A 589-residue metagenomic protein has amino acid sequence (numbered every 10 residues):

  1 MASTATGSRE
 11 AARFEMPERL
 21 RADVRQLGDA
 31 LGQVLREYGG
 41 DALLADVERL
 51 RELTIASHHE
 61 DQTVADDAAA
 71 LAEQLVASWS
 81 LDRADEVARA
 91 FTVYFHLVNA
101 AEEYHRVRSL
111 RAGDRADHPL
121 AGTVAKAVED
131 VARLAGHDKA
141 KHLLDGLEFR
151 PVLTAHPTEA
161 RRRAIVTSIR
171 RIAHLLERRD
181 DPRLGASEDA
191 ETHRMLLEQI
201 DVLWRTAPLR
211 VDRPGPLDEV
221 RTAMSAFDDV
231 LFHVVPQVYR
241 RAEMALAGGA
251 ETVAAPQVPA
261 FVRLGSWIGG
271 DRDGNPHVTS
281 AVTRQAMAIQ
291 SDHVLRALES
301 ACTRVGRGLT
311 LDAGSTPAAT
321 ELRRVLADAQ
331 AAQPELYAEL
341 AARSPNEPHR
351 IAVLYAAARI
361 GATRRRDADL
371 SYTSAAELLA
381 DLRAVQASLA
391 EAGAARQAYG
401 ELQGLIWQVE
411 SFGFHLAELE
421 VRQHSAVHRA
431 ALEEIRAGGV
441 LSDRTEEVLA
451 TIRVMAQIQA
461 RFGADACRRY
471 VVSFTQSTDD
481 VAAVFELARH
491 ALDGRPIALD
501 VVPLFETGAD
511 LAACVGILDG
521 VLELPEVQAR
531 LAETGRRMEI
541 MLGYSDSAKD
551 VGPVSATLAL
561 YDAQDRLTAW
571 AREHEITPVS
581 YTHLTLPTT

Functional and structural regions predicted by a protein language model:
M1-A437, R444, L499: Often metal-dependent polyanion-binding catalytic scaffolds in large enzymes
G32, L567-A571: Hydrophobic cores of alpha-helical transmembrane segments in multi-pass integral membrane proteins
G265, G270, T279-A281, L419 (+4 more regions): Generic beta-strand/beta-sheet core signal
A394, Y399-A482, E486, H490-D493 (+1 more regions): Active-site cores of enzymes that catalyze phosphoryl transfer or operate on phosphate-rich substrates
G494-A498: A conserved P-loop NTPase coupling/switch region
T582-T588: Conserved small/polar residues in nucleotide/adenosyl-binding loops
